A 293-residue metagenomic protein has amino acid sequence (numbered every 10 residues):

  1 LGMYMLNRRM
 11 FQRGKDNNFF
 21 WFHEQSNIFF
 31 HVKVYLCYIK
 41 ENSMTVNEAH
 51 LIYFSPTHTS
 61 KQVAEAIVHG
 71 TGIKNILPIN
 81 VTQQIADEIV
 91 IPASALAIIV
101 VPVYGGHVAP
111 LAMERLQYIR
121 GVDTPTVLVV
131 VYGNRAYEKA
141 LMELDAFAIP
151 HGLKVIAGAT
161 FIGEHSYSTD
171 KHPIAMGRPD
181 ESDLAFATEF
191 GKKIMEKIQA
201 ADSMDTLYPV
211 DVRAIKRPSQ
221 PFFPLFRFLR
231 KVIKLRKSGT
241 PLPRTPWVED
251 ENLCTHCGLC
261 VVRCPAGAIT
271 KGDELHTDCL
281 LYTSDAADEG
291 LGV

Functional and structural regions predicted by a protein language model:
L1-K15: Extreme N-terminal basic, low-complexity initiation segments that serve as generic localization/processing leaders
R13, Q25-S26: Cationic, low-complexity basic patches in intrinsically disordered or flexible, solvent-exposed regions
Y35-K40, M44-H50, S55-T82, D87-R236: FMN-binding flavodoxin-like domain, especially the glycine-rich phosphate-binding loop
Q220-A266: Acidic, Ser/Thr-rich low-complexity intrinsically disordered segments
D273-L280: Short linker/helix segments within small regulatory modules
Y282-T283, A287: Conserved small/polar residues in nucleotide/adenosyl-binding loops
